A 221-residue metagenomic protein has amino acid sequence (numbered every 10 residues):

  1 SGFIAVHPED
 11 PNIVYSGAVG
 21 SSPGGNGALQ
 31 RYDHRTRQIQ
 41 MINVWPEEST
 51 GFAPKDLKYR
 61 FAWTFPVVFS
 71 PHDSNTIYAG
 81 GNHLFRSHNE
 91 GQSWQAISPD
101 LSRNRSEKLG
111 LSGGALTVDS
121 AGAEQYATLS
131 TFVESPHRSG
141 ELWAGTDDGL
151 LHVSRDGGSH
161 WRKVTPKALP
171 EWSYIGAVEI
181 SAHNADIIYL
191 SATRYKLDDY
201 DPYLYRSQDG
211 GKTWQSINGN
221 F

Functional and structural regions predicted by a protein language model:
S1-F221: Beta-propeller blade termini and top-face loops
